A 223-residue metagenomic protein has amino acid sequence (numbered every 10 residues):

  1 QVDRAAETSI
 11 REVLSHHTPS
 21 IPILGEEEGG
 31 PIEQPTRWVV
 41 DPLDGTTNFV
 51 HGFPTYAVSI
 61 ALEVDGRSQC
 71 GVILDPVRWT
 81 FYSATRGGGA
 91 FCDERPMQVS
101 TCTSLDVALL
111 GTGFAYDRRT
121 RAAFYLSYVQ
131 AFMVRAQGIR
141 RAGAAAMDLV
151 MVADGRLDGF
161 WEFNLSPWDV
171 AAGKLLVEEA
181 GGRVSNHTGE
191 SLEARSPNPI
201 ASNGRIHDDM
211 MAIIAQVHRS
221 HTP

Functional and structural regions predicted by a protein language model:
Q1-L43, S191, R205-A212, R219-P223: N-terminal subdomain of lithium-sensitive/metallo-dependent phosphomonoesterases centered on the IMPase/IPPase/PAP
D3, L14, T46, D75 (+5 more regions): Residue-level signal for inorganic ion chemistry
P19, D154-G159, G182-R183: Alpha-to-beta junction loops
I32-T36, L105, A153-R156, A194-S196: A short, glycine/Asx- and small/polar-enriched loop/turn that sits immediately N-terminal to a beta-strand
Q34-R78: Glycine-rich active-site/cofactor-binding loop and its immediate structural neighborhood
A61-L149, S196-P223: Acidic beta-strand-loop-alpha-helix segment within the catalytic core of divalent metal-dependent phosphate-processing
D158-P167: Active-site neighborhoods of divalent-metal-dependent phosphate/nucleic-acid chemistry enzymes
A171-A180: A C-terminal functional module that forms or caps the active site or interfaces directly with catalytic machinery
